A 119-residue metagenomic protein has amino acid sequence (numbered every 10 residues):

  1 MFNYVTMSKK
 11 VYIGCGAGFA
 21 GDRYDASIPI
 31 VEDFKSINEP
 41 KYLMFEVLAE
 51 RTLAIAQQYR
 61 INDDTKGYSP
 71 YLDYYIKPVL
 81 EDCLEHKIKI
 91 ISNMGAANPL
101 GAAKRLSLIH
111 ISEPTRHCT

Functional and structural regions predicted by a protein language model:
F2-V31: N-terminal amphipathic/basic leader segments beginning at the initiator methionine
V5-Y12, E50-K66, C83-H86: Gly-rich Lys/Arg/Thr-decorated short loops/hinges at beta-loop-alpha junctions or inter-strand turns that position
K10-G14, P40-M44, I88-I91: Structural motif
F19-G21, A49-R51, M94-A103: Gly/Ser/Thr-rich loops at beta-strand to alpha-helix junctions that form or flank small-molecule/cofactor-binding
D25-S27, L53-Q58, G101-L106: Short acidic, glycine/serine/threonine-rich loops at helix termini
N38-A56: N-terminal glycine-rich anion-binding loops that anchor highly charged ligand groups
D64-I76: Class I S-adenosyl-L-methionine
I109-T119: Single conserved hydrophobic/aromatic residue that forms the stacking wall/gate of nucleotide- or nucleobase-binding
